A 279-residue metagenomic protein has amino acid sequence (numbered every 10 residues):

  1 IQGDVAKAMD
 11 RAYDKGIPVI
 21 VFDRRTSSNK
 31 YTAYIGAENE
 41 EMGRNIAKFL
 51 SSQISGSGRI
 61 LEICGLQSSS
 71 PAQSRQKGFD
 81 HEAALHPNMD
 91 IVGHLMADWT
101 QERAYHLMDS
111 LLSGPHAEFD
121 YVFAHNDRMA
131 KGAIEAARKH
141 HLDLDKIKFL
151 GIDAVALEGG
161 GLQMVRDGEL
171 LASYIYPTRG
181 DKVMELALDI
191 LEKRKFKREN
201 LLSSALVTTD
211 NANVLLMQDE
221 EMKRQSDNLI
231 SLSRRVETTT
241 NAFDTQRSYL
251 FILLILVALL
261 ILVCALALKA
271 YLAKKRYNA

Functional and structural regions predicted by a protein language model:
I1-Y13, F79, G93, A97-L162 (+1 more regions): Hydrophobic alpha-helical
G3-E41, S52, V155-M164: Flexible loop/hinge segments that line or gate small-molecule binding clefts
R11-K15, F22, F49-Q53, S57 (+7 more regions): Structured segments of extracytoplasmic/periplasmic soluble domains in secreted or envelope-associated proteins
P18-D23, G36, I60-E62, G93 (+3 more regions): Structural recognition of the beta-strand scaffold that forms the well-ordered cores of secreted hydrolase catalytic
I35-I60, E102-Y105, A130, A156-G161 (+1 more regions): Hydrophobic alpha-helical segments within soluble ligand-binding/sensing domains
R44-P87, G93-H94, A187, F196-A212: An alpha-beta-alpha
P71, H81-A83, I175, G180-I255: Hinge/cleft segment of the Venus flytrap/periplasmic-binding protein
S248-Y249, A258-A279: A conserved cytosolic signaling coiled-coil/coupling helix that links sensory/transmembrane modules
